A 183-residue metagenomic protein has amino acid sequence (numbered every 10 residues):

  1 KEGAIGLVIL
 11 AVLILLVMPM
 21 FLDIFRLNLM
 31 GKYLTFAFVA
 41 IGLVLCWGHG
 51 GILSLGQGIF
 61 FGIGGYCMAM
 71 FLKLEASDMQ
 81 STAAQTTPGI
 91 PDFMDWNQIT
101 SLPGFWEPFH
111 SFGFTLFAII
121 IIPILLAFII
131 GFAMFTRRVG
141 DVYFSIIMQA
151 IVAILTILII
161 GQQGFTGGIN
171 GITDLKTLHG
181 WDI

Functional and structural regions predicted by a protein language model:
K1-I183: Transmembrane alpha-helices and adjacent helix-loop boundaries
